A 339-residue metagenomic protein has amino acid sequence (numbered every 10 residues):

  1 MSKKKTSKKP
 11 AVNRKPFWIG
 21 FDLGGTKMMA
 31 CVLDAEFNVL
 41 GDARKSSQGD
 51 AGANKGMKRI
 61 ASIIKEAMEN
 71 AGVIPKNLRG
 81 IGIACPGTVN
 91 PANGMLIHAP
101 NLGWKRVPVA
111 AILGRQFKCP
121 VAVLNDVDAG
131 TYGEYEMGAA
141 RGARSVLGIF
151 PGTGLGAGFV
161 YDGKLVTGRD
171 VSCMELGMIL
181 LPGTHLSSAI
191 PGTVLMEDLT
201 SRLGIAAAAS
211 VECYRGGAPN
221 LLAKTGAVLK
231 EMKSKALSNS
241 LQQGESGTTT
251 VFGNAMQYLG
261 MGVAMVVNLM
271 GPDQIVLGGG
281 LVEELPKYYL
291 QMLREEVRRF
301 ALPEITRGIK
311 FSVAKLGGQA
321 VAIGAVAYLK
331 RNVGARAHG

Functional and structural regions predicted by a protein language model:
S2-G80, N90-N93, A111-V121, E136-A143 (+1 more regions): ATP-binding/phosphotransfer module of carbohydrate and carboxylate kinases, centering on a glycine-rich
T26-K27, A129, T153-L155: Conserved A3 ("GATE") glycine/threonine-rich loop of ANL adenylate-forming enzymes
N38-V39, L96, L165-V166: Hydrophobic "anchor" residues
A43-K45, P100, R169: Short hydrophobic alpha-helix segments
R79, C85, Y161-D162: A cytosolic small-molecule/anion-sensing beta-strand core signal
G94-K105: A charged helix-plus-loop insertion that forms the helical arch/lid used to bind and gate nucleic-acid substrates
V123-V127, T131: Short loop/edge segments at beta-strand edges and connector loops that shape dinucleotide/nucleotide cofactor-binding
R141-T200: Glycine-rich phosphate-binding loop of actin/hexokinase-like ATP-binding domains
